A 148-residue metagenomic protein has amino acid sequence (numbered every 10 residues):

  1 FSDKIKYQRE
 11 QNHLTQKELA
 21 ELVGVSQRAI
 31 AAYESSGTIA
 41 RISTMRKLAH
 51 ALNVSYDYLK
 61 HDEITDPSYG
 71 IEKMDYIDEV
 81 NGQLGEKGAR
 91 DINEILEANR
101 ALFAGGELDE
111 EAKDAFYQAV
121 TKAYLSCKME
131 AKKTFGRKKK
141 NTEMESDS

Functional and structural regions predicted by a protein language model:
F1-E72: Helix-turn-helix-like N-terminal two-helix hairpins of bacterial/phage DNA-binding regulators
T65-S148: Interfacial/linker helices and their anchor residues that mediate assembly or domain coupling
